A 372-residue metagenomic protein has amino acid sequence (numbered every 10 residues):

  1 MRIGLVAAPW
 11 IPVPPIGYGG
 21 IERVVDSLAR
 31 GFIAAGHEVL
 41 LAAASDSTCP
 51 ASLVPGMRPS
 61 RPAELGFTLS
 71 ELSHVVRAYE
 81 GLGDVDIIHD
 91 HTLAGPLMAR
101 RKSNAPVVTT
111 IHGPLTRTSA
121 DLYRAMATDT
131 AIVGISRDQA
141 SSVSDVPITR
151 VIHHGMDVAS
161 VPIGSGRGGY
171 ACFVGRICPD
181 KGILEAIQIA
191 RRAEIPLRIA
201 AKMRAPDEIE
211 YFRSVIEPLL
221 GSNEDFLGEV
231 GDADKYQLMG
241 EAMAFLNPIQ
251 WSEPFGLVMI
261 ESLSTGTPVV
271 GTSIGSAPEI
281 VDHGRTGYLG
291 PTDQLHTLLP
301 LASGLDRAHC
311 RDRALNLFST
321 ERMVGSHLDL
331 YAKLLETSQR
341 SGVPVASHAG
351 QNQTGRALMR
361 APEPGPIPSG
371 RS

Functional and structural regions predicted by a protein language model:
M1-S372: Catalytic cores of nucleotide-sugar-dependent glycosyltransferases that transfer UDP/GDP/TDP-activated
